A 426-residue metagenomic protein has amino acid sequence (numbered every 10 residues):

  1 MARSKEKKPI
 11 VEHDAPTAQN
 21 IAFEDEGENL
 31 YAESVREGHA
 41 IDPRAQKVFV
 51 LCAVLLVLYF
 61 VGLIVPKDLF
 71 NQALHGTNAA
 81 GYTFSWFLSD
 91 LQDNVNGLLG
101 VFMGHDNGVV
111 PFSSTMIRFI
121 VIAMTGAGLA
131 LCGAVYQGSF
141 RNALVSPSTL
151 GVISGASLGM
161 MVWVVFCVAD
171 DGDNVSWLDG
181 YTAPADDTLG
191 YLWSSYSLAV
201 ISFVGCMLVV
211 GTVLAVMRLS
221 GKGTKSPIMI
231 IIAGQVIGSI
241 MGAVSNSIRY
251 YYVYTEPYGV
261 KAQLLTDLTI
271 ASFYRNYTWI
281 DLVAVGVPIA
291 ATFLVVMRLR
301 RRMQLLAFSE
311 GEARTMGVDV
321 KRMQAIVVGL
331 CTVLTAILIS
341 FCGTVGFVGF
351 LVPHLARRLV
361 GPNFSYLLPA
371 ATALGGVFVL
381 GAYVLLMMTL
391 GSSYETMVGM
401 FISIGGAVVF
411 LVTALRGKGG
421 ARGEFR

Functional and structural regions predicted by a protein language model:
R3-R426: Alpha-helical transmembrane segments in inner-membrane proteins
